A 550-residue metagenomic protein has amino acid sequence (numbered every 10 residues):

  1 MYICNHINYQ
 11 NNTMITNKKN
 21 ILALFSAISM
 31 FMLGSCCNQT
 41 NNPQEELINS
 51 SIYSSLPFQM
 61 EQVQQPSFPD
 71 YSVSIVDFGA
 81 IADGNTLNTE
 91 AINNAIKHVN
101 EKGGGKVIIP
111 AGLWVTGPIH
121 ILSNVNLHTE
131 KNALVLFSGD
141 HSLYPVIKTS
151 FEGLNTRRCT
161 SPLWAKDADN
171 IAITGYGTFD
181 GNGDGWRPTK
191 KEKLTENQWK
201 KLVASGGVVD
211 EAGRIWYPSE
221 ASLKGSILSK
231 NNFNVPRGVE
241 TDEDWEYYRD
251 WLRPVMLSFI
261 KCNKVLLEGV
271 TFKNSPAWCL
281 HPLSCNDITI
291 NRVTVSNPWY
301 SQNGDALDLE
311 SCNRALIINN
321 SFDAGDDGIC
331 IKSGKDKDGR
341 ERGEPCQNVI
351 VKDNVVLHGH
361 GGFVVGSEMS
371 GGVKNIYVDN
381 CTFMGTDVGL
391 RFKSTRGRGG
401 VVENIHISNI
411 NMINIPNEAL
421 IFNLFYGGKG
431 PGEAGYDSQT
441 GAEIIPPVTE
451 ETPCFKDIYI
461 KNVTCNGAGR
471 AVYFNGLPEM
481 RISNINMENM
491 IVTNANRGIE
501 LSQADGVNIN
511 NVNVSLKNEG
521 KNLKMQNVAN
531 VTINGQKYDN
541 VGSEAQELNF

Functional and structural regions predicted by a protein language model:
Y2-Y9, I15-I108, L113-K261, L266-E268 (+9 more regions): Extracellular "leader-to-stem" segments immediately downstream of a signal peptide or signal-anchor in secreted/lumenal
G104, P118, S138-G139, C159 (+14 more regions): Short glycine/acidic-rich loop motifs that flank beta-strands on beta-rich extracellular proteins
L113, S284, T294, S333-K335 (+4 more regions): Active-site-proximal loop/turn and secondary-structure-junction residues that shape catalytic pockets, frequently
I119-H128, L283, G371, G399-G400: Short, surface-exposed basic-aromatic patches at helix termini and helix-loop junctions that form
K131-N132, D169-G177, N263-K273, N286-P298 (+11 more regions): Right-handed parallel beta-helix
D244, D305-A306, D338-E341, R396 (+1 more regions): Outer-membrane beta-barrel domain signature
G389-N409, N414-F550: Extracellular beta-rich repeat passengers
